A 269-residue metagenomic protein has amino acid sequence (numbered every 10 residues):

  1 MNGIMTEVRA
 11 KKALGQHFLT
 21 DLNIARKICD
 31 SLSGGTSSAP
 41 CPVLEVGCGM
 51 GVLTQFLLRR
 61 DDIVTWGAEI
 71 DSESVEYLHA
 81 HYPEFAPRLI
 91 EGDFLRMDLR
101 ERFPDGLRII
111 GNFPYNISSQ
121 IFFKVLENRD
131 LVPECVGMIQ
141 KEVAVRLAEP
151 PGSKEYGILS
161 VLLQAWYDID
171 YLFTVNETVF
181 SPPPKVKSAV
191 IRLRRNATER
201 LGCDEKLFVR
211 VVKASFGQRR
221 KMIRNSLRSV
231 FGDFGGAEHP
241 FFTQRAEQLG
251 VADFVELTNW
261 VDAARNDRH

Functional and structural regions predicted by a protein language model:
M1-A214, A252-H269: Catalytic cores of RNA-modifying enzymes
R195, A214-H269: C-terminal lobe and adjacent flexible extensions of AdoMet/dcAdoMet transferase-like proteins
